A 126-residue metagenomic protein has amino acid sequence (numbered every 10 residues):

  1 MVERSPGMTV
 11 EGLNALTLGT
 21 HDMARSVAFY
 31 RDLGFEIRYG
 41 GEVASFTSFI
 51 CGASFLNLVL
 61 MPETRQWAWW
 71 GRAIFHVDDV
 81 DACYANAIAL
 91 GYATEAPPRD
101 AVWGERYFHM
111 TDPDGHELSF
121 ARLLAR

Functional and structural regions predicted by a protein language model:
M1-V27, R72-A73, A121-R126: N-terminal beta-strand motif that seeds the catalytic metal site of vicinal oxygen chelate
G12, W69, G104: Exposed loop/turn and edge beta-strand positions of beta-sandwich/beta-sheet ligand-binding modules
T17-L56: Core segments of cupin and vicinal oxygen chelate
D22-M23, A73-E117: Vicinal oxygen chelate
F49-A53, M110-P113, L123: Active-site beta-strand termini and strand-to-loop segments that position acidic
L56-V59, H109, L118-A121: Conserved beta-strand in the GNAT
T64, V102, L123-R126: A short acidic/small-residue loop/turn micro-motif
